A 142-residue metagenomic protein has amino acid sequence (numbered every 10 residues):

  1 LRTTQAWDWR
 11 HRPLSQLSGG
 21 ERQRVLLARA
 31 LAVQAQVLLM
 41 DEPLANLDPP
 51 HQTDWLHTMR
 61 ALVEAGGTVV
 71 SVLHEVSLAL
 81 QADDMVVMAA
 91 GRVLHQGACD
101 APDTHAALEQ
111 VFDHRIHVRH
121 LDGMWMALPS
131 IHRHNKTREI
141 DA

Functional and structural regions predicted by a protein language model:
L1-W9, Q34: Conserved ABC ATPase "signature" region
P13-L17, E21: Conserved ABC ATPase signature
L27-A28: Hydrophobic anchor residue at the start of the ABC signature
L38-E42: Catalytic Walker B motif of ABC-type/P-loop ATPase nucleotide-binding domains
V72-H74: H-loop/switch region of ABC-family ATPase nucleotide-binding domains
M85-C99: H-loop (His-switch) and adjacent beta-strand-loop-beta switch element of ABC-type ATPase nucleotide-binding domains
E109-A142: ABC ATPase nucleotide-binding domains
